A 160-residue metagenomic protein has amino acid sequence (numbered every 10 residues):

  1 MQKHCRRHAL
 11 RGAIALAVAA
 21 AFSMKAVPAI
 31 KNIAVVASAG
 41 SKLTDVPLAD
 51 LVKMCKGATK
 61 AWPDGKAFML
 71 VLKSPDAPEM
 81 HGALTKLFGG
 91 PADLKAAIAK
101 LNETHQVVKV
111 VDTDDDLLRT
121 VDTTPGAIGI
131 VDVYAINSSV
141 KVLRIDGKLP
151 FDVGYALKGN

Functional and structural regions predicted by a protein language model:
K3-C5, A21-A29: C-terminal segment of N-terminal export signals and the immediately downstream linker at the start of the mature
C5-I14: N-terminal export leaders
A13-A21: Bacterial N-terminal signal peptides
V27-N160: Exported/periplasmic ABC-transporter solute-binding proteins
